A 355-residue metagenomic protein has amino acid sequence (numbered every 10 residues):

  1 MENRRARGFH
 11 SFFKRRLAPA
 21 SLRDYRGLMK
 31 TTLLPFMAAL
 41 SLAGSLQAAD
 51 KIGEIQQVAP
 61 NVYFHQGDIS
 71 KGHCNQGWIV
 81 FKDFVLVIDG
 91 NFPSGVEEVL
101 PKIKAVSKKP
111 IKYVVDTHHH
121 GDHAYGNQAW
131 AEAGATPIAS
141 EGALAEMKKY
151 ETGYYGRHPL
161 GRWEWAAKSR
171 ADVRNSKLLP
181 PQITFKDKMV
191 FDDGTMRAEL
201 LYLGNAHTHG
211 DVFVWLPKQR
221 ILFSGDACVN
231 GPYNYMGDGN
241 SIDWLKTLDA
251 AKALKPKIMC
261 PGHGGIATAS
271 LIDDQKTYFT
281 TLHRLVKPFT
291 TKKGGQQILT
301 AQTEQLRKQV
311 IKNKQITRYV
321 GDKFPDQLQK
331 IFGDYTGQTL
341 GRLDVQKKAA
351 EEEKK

Functional and structural regions predicted by a protein language model:
R16, S21-Y25: Short, positively charged and aromatic/hydrophobic N-terminal segments
T32-S45: Bacterial N-terminal signal peptides
D50-I52, Q57, A145-L203, P217-K218 (+2 more regions): Metallo-beta-lactamase
Q56-K102, V212-D226: Conserved beta-strand hairpin/beta-sheet module of binuclear metal-dependent hydrolase folds, prominently
F81-L86, S94-I138, L254-K255: Active-site metal-binding motif and surrounding structural segment of the metallo-beta-lactamase
R197-L254: Active-site-proximal loop/helix segments of hydrolase catalytic cores
W215, I221, D243-T300: Divalent-metal (often Zn2+) His-rich catalytic cores of metallo-beta-lactamase-fold enzymes
G295-K355: C-terminal regulatory/interaction regions
